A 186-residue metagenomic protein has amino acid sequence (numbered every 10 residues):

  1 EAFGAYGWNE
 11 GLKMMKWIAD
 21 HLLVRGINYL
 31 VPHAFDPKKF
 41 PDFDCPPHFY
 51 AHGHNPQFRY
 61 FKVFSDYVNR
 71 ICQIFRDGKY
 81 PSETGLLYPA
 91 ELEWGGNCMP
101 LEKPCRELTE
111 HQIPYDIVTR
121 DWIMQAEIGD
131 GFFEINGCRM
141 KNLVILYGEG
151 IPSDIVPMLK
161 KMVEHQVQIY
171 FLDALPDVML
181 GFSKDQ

Functional and structural regions predicted by a protein language model:
E1-Q186: Carbohydrate-binding surfaces of carbohydrate-active enzymes
